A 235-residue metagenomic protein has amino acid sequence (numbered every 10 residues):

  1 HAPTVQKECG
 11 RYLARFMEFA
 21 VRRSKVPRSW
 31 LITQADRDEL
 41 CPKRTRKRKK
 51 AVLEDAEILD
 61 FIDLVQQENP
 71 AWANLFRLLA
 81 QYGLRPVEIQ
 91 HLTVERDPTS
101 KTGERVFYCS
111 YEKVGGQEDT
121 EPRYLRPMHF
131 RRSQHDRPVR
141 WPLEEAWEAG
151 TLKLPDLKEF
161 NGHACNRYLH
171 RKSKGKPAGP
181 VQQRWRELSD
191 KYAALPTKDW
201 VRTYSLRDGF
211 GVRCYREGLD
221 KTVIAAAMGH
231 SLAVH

Functional and structural regions predicted by a protein language model:
A2-R37, R85: N-terminal DNA-binding recognition helix of tyrosine site-specific recombinases/integrases
K7, E39-T45, K49-Q90: Basic, Lys/Arg- and aromatic-enriched nucleic-acid-binding interface segment
F16, P127-D199, T203-L206, F210: Active-site/catalytic core of tyrosine-dependent DNA strand-transfer enzymes
E18-R28, R77-Y108, T222-V223: Short, charged phosphate-coordinating catalytic segments
V26-E57, T102, K113-G115: Short, flexible helix-coil linker/hinge segments at the edges of structured domains or between repeats
V52, Y111-G115, M228-H235: Catalytic-site neighborhood detector that most strongly recognizes the C-terminal catalytic loop/helix of tyrosine
R77, Q81, E88, Y204-H230: C-terminal catalytic core of tyrosine-transesterase DNA break-rejoin enzymes
H91-E145: Conserved tyrosine-mediated DNA breakage-rejoining catalytic core shared by Y-recombinases
